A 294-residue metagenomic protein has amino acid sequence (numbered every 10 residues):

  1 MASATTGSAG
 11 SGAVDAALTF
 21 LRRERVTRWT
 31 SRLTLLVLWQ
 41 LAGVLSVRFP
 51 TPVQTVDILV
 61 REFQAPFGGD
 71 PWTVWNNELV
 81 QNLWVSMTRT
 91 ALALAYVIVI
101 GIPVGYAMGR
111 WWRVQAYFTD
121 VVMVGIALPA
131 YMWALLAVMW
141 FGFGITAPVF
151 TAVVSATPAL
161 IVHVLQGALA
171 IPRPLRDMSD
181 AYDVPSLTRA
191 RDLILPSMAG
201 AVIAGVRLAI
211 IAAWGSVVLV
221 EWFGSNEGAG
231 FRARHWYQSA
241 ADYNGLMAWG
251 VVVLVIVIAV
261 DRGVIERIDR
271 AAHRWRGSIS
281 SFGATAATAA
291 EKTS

Functional and structural regions predicted by a protein language model:
M1-L33, I265-S294: Transmembrane alpha-helical segments of polytopic membrane transport and secretion proteins
A16-L18, V44-A95: Periplasmic/extracellular loop-to-transmembrane helix junction in inner-membrane transport proteins
V56, N76, V80, W84 (+8 more regions): Alpha-helical membrane-protein architecture signal
L92-V122: Transmembrane-helix boundary motif in ABC transporter permease subunits
T119, M123-A159, Q166-G167: Generic hydrophobic transmembrane alpha-helix motif, especially the helices
F150-V154, S186-V220, N244, A248 (+2 more regions): Transmembrane alpha-helices
A159, H163-G205: Short cytoplasmic-facing helical segments at TM-TM junctions of multi-pass membrane proteins
A229-I268: Hydrophobic alpha-helical transmembrane segments of polytopic membrane proteins
